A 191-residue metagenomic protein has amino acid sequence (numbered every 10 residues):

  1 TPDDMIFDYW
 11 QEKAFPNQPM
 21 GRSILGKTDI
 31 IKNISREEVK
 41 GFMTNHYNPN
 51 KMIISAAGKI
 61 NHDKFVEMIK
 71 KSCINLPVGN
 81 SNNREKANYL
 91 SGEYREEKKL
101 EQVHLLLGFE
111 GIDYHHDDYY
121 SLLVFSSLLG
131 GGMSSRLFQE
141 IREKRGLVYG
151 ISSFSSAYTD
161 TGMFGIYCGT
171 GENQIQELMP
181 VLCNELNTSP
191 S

Functional and structural regions predicted by a protein language model:
T1-N80, R84, R95, I112-D113 (+2 more regions): Charge-rich, well-structured scaffold segments of protease-associated domains
S81-R136: His/Glu-based metal-binding/catalytic segments typifying zinc-dependent metallopeptidases
G131-L147: M16/MPP (pitrilysin/insulinase) zinc-metallopeptidase core fold and M16-derived inactive scaffolds
